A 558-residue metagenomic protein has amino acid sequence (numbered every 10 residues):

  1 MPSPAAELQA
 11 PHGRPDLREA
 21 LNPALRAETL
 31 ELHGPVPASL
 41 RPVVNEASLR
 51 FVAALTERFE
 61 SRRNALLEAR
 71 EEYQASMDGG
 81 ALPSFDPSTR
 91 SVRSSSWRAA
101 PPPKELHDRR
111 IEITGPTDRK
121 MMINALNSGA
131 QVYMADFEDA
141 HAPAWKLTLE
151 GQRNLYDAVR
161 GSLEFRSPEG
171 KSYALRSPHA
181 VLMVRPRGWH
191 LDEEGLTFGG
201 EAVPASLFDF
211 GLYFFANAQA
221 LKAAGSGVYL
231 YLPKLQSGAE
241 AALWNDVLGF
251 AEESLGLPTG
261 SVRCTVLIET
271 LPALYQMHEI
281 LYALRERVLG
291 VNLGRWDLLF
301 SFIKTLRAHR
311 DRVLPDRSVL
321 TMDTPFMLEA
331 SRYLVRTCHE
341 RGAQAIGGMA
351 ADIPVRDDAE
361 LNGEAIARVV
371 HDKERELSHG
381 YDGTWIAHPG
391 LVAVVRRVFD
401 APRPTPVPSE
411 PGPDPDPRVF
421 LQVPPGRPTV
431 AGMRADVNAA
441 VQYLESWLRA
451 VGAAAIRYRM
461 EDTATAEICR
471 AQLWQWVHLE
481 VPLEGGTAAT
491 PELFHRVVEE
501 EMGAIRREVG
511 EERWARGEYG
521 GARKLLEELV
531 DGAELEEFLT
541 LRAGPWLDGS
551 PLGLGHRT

Functional and structural regions predicted by a protein language model:
P2-T558: Expand to "…catalyze enediolate/carbanion chemistry for C-C bond making/breaking, isomerization, decarboxylation
